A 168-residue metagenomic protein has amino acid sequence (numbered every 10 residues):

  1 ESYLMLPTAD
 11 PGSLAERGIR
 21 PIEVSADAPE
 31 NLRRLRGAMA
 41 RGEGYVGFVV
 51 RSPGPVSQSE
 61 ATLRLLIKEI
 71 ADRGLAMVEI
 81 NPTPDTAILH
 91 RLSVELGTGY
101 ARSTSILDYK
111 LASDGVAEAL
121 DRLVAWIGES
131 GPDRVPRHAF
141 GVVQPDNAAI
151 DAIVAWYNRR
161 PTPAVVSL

Functional and structural regions predicted by a protein language model:
E1, I70-A76, V94-A101, P163: Glycine-enriched alpha-helix->loop->beta-strand junction motifs that scaffold or abut catalytic
E1-E16, I22-E23, A76, A101: Short, well-structured secondary-structure segments
S2-L4, Y45-V49, A76-V78, G99-A101 (+1 more regions): Structural preference for beta-strand elements that scaffold enzyme active sites
A9-S13, P53-S57, T83-T86, I106-Y109 (+1 more regions): Solvent-exposed loop/turn segments at secondary-structure junctions within structured extracellular/periplasmic domains
G18-A40, S59-A61, R91-G131: Alpha-helical scaffold elements lining the catalytic groove of polysaccharide deacetylases
D27-N31, G47-S59, R73-P84, T104-S105: Catalytic beta/alpha-barrel core
R36-P55, G141-Q144: Active-site groove signature of glycoside hydrolases
I70-D85, L89, P145-L168: C-terminal domain-boundary segment and adjacent tail
